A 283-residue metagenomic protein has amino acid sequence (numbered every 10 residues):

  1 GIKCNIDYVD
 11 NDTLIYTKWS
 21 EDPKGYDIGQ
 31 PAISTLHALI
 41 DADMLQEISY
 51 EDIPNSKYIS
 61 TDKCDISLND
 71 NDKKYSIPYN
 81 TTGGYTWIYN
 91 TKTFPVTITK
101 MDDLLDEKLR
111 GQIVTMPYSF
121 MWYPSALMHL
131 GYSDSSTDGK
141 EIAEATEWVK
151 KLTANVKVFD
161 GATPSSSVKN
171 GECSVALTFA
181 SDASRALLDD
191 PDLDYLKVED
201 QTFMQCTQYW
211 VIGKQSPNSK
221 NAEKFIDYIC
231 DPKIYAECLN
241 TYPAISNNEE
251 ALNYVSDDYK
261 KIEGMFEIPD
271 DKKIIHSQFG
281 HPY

Functional and structural regions predicted by a protein language model:
G1-A38, S166: Early extracytoplasmic/lumenal segment of secretory-pathway proteins
G25-N155, D160-E172: Extracytoplasmic ligand-binding site segments that recognize negatively charged/polar headgroups
T35-A38, V175-L193: A ligand-binding cleft/hinge motif common to bilobed small-molecule-binding domains
T86-T93, L127-G131, C206-S219, I229 (+1 more regions): A bilobed periplasmic-binding-protein/Venus flytrap-type ligand-binding module shared by bacterial periplasmic
K100, E141-E144, W148, P217-I229 (+1 more regions): Short amphipathic alpha-helical coupling segments at ligand-binding clamshell hinges and other catalytic/signaling
L109-W122, Y228-L252: Periplasmic-binding protein-like
A143-K151, K157, D190-K214: Periplasmic-binding protein-like
A236-Y283: C-terminal capping/gating helix-and-loop segments adjacent to ligand/active sites or protein-protein/ligand interfaces
